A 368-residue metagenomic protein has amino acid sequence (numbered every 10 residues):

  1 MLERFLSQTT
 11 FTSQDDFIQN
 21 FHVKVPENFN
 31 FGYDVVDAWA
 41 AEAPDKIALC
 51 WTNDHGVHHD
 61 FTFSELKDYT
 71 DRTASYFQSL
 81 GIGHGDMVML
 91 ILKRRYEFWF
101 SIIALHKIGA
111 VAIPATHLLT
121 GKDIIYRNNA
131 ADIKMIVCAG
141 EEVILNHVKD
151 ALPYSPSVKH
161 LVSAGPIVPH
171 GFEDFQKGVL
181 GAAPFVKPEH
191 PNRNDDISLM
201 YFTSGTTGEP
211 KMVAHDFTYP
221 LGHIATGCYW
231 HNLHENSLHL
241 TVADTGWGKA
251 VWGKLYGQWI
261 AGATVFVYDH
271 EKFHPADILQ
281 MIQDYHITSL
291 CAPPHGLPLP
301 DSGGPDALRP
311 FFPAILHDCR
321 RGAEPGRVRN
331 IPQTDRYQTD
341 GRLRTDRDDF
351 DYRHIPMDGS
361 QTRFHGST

Functional and structural regions predicted by a protein language model:
P44-I47, S163-H170, L180-F202, E209 (+1 more regions): Conserved pre-ATP/AMP-binding loop-to-beta segment of ANL
D45, L49-I103, T120-I125, K177 (+1 more regions): Conserved AMP-binding/adenylate-forming core of the ANL superfamily
H59-S64, H190, S198-G222: Conserved AMP-binding A3 loop
K67-T73, L180-F185, N194, V213-H234 (+2 more regions): Conserved structural elements of the adenylate-forming
I103, K107-K177: Structural core segment of the AMP-binding/adenylate-forming
L119-A151, L180, H223-L240, H274-T288: Conserved ATP-dependent adenylate/AMP-binding module captured primarily in the ANL superfamily
Q176, I260, I287-C291, S302-Q361: Gly/Ser/Thr-rich phosphate-binding loop
L221-T241, T245-S289, P298-G303: Conserved AMP-binding/adenylation subdomain of ANL enzymes
